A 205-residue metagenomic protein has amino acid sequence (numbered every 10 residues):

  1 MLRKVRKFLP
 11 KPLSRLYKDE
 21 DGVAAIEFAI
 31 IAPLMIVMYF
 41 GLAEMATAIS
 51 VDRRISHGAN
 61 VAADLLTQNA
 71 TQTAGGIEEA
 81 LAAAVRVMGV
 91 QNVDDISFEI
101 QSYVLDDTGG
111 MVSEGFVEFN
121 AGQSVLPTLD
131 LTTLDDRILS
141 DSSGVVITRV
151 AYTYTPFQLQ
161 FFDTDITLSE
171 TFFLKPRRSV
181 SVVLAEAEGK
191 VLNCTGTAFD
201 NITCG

Functional and structural regions predicted by a protein language model:
M1-R86: Alpha-helical assembly-interface signal, strongest on the long, hydrophobic N-terminal helix that forms
N60, D64-G205: Short, conserved structural patches
